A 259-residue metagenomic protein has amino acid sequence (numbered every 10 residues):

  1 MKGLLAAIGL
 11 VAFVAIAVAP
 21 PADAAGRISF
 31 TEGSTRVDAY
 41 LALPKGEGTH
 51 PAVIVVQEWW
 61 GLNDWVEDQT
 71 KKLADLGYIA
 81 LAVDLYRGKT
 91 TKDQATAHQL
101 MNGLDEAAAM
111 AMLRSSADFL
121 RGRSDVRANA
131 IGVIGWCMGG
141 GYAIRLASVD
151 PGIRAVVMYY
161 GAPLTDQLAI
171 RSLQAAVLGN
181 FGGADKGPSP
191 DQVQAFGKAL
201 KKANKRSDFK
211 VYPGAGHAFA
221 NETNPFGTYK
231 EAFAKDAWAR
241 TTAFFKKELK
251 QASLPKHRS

Functional and structural regions predicted by a protein language model:
A6-A17: Bacterial N-terminal signal peptides
V18-A24: Sec/Tat signal peptide C-region and signal peptidase I cleavage site
R27-D125, F219-N224: Serine-hydrolase catalytic machinery in alpha/beta-hydrolase-like enzymes
Q69, S189-A199: Short alpha-helix in the alpha/beta-hydrolase fold that links the catalytic acid
L113-Q174: Primarily recognizes the serine-hydrolase "nucleophile elbow" in alpha/beta-hydrolase and SGNH/GDSL folds
L173, G179-F181: Short beta-strand/loop motif that positions the catalytic acidic residue of the alpha/beta-hydrolase fold
A184-P188: Acidic catalytic loop of the alpha/beta-hydrolase fold
K201-S259: C-terminal catalytic histidine-bearing segment of alpha/beta-hydrolase fold enzymes
